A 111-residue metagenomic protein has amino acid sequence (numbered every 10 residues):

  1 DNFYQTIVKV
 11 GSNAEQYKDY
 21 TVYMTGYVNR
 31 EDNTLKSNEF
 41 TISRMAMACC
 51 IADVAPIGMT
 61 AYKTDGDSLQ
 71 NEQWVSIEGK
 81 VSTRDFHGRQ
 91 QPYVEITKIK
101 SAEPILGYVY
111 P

Functional and structural regions predicted by a protein language model:
D1-P111: OB-fold and OB-like single-stranded nucleic-acid-recognition modules and their adjacent interaction interfaces
